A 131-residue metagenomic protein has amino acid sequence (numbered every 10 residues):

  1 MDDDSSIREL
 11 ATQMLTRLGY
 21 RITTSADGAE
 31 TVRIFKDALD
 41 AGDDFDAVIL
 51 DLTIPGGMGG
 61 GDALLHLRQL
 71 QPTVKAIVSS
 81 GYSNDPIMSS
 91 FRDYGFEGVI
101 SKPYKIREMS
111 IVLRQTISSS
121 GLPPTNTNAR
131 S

Functional and structural regions predicted by a protein language model:
D2-D3, A26: Conserved acidic carboxylate
D3-S5, A11, K105: Two-component His->Asp phosphorelay active-site signatures
E9-R17: Charged docking surfaces used in two-component/phosphorelay signaling
R17-L18, L70: Conserved dinucleotide-binding and phosphotransfer motif residues
T24-A47, P55, I87-M88: Acidic, metal-coordinating helix/loop segments flanking the phosphotransfer/catalytic sites of two-component signaling
D43, M58-Q69, T73-I100, I106-R107 (+1 more regions): Alpha4 helix (beta4-alpha4-beta5 surface) of REC/receiver domains from two-component response regulators
R114-S131: The C-terminal output helix
